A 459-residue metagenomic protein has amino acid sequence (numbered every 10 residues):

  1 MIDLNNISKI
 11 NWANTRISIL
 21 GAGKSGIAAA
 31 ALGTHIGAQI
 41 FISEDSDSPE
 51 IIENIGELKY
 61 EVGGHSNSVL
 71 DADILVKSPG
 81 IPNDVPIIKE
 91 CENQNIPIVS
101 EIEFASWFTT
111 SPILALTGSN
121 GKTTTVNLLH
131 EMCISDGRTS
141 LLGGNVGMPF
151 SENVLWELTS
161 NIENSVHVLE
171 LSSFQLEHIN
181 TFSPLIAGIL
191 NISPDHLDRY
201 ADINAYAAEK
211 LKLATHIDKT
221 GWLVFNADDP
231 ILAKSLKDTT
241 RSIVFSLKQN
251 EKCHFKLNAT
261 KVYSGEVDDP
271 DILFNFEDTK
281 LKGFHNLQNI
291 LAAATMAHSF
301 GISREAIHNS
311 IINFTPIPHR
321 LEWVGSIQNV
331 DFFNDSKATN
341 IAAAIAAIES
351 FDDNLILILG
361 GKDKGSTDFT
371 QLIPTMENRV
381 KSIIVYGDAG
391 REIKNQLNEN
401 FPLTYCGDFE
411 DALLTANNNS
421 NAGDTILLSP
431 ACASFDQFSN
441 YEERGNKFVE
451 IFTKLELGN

Functional and structural regions predicted by a protein language model:
M1-S100, F104, K282: N-terminal leader/targeting and accessory segments in enzymes
I2-I17, I27-I36, T139, F274-V380: Nucleotide phosphate-binding/pyrophosphate-handling subdomain across enzymes that bind or process nucleotide phosphates
K24, P82, N120-T124, L287 (+2 more regions): Residue-level detector of alpha-helix initiation sites
G33, L75, L116, N145 (+10 more regions): Residue-level signal for inorganic ion chemistry
T34-H35, N67-L70, P79-A227, I231-R241 (+2 more regions): Phosphate-binding loop of NTP-binding sites
Q39-D45, V224-A227, I358-G360, R379-D388: Short internal beta-strands
E44, E61-G63, V99-E103, T240-L257 (+3 more regions): Beta-strand->loop->alpha-helix junctions that form or flank phosphate-binding loops in nucleotide-handling enzymes
I52, K59, T370-D424, N459: C-terminal helical cap/extension that packs against the catalytic core of soluble nucleotide-cofactor enzymes
